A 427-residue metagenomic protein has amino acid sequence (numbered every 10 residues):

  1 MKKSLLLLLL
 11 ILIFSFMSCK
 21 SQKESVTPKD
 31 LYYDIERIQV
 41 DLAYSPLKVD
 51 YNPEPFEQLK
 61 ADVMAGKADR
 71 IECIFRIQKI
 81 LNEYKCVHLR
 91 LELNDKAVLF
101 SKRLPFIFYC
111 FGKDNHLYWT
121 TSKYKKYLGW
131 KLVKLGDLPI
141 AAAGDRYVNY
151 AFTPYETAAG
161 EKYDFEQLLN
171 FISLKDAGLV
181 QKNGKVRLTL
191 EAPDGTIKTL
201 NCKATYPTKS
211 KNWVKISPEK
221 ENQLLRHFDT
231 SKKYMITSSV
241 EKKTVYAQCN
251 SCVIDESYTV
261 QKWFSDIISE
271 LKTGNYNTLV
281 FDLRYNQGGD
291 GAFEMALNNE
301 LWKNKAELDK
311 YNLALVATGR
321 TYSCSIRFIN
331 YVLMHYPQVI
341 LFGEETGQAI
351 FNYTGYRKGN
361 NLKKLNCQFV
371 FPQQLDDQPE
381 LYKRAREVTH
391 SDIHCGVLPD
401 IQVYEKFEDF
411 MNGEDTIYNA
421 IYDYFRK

Functional and structural regions predicted by a protein language model:
M1-E24: Bacterial Sec-dependent N-terminal signal peptides
L7, D69, R90, A97 (+7 more regions): A generic structural micro-environment signature that highlights single residues at secondary-structure boundaries
I13-S15, K85, L341: Intrinsic disorder/low-structure terminal segments
K20-T278, D309, Q338-V339: Flexible, low-complexity junctional segments that flank or bridge functional domains
K23-Q39, D194-G195, K232-M235, S239-K427: C-terminal "post-core" interaction segments
